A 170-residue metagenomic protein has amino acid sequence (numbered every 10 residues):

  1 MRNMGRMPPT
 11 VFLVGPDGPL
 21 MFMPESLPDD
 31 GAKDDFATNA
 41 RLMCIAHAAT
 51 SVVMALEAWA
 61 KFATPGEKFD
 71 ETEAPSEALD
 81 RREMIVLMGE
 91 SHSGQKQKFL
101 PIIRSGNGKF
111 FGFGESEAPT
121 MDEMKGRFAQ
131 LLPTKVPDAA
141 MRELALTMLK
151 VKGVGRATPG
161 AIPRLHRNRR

Functional and structural regions predicted by a protein language model:
M1-R6, A48, V52: Residue-level signal for secondary-structure boundary elements
R2-D34: N-terminal interaction modules that seed assembly of large macromolecular complexes
T10-V11, L42-C44: Short low-complexity stretches enriched in small and charged residues
T38-N39, A46-R170: Low-complexity intrinsically disordered segments
